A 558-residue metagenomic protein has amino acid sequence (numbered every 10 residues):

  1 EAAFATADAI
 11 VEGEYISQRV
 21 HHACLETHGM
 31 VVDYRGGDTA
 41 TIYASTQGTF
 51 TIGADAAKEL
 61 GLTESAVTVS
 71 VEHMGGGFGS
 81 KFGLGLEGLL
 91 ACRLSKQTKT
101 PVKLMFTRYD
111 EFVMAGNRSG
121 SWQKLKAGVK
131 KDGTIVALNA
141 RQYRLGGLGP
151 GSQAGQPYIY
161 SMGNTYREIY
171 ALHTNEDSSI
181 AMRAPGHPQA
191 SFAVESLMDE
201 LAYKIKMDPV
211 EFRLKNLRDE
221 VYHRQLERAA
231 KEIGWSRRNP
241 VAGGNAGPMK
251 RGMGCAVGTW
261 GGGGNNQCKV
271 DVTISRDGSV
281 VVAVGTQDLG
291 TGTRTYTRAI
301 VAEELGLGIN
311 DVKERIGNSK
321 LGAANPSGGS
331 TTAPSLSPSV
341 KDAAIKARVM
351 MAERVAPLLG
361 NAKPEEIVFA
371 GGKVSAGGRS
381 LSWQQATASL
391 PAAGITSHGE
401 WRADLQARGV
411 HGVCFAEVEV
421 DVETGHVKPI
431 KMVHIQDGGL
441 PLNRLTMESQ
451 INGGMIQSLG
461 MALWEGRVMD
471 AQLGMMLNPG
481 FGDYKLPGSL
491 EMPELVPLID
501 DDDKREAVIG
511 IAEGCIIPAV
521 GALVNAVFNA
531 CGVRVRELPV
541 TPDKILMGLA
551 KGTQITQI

Functional and structural regions predicted by a protein language model:
A3-L60, S152-A154, Y158, M253-T286 (+1 more regions): Conserved beta-alpha junction segments in alpha/beta enzyme cores
H28, S121-Q123, N266-C268, G412-C414: Short, small/polar residue-rich loop motifs at catalytic or cofactor-binding pockets
A44, G53-D55, F78-L84, V113-S119 (+9 more regions): Short acidic, glycine/serine/threonine-rich loops at helix termini
S45-F50, A140-G147, Q287-L289, V433-G439 (+1 more regions): Short, solvent-exposed aromatic-acidic interface loops
Q47-T49, A57-G61, G83-L94, G120 (+2 more regions): A glycine- and small-aliphatic-rich helix-loop capping segment at beta-alpha/alpha-beta transitions that lines
G61-A66, K96-L104, K131-D132, Q153-W260 (+2 more regions): C-terminal catalytic domains of large/alpha subunits in multi-subunit enzymes
E64, H73-K99, K103-M105, R294-I300: Thiamine diphosphate
R108-T165: Active-site cavity-forming subdomains of large catalytic enzyme subunits
